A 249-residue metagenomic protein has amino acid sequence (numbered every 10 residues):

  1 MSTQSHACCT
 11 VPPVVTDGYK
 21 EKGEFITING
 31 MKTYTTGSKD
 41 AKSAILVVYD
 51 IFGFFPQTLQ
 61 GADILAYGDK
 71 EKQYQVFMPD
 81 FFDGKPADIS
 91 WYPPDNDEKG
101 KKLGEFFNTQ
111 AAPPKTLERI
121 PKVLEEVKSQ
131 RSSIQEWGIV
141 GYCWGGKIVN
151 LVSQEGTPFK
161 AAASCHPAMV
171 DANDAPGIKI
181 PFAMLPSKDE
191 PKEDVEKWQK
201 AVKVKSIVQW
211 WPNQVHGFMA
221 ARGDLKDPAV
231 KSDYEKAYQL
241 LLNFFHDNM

Functional and structural regions predicted by a protein language model:
M1-M249: N-terminal cap/leader regions of alpha/beta-hydrolase-fold enzymes, predominantly small-molecule hydrolases
